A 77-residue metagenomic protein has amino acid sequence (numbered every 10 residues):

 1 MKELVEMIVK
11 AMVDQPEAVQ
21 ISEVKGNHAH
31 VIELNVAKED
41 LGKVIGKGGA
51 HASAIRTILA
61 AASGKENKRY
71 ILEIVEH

Functional and structural regions predicted by a protein language model:
M1-K43, A52-H77: RNA-contacting regions in translation and RNA-metabolism proteins, encompassing KH/S1 modules where present
